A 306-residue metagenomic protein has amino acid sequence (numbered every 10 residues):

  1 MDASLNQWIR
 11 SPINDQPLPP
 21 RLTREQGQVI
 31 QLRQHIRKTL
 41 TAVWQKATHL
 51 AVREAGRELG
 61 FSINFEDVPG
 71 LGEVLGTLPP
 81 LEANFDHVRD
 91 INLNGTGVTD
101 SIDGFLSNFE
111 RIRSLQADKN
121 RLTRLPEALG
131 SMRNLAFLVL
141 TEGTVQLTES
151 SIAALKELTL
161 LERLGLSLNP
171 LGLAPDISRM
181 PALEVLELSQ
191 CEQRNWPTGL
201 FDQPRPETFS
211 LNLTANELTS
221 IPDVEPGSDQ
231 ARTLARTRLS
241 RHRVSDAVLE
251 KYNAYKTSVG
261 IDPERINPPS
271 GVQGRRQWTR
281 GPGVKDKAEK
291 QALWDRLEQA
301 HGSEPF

Functional and structural regions predicted by a protein language model:
M1-G60, S258-F306: Terminal targeting and flexible regions in eukaryotic proteins, enriched in but not limited to LRR-containing proteins
P20-N120: LRR N-terminal entry segment and analogous cap-like coil->beta motifs
H49, G72-L81, T99-L106, L125-L129 (+5 more regions): The feature encodes a structural signal of leucine-rich repeats
F61-I63, R89-L93, I112-A117, L135-L140 (+4 more regions): Conserved hydrophobic beta-strand positions in leucine-rich repeat
E66-P69, G95-T96, K119-N120, G143-V145 (+4 more regions): Conserved "Asn-ladder"/turn position within leucine-rich repeats
A83-D86, S107-E110, N120, G130-R133 (+5 more regions): Inter-repeat linker/turn residues at the boundaries of leucine-rich repeats
T141-E157, R163, L171: Tandem repeat protein-protein interaction scaffolds, dominated by ankyrin-repeat arrays but also generalizing to other
A154, D176-L297: Leucine-rich repeat domain C-terminal region
